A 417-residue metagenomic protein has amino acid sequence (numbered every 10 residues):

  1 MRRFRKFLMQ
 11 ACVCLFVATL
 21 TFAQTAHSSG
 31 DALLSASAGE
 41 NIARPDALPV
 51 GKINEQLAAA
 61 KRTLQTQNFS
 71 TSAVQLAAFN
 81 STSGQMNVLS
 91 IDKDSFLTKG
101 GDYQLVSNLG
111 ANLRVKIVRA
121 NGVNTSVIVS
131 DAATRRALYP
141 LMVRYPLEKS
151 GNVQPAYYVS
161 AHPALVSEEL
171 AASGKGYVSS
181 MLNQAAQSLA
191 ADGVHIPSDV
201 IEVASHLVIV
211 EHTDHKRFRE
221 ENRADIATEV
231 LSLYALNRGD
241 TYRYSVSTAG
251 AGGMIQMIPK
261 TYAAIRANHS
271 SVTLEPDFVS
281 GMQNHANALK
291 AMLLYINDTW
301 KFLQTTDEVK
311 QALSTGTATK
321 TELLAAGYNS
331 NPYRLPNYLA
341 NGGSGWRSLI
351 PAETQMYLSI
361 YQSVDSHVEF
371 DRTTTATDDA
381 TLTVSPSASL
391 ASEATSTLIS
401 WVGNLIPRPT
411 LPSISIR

Functional and structural regions predicted by a protein language model:
M1-T248, V272, P276, A286 (+2 more regions): Cell-wall glycan-active module
T248-V272, V279-A286, K290: Active-site-proximal alpha-helical scaffolds that flank and shape metal-associated catalytic sites
